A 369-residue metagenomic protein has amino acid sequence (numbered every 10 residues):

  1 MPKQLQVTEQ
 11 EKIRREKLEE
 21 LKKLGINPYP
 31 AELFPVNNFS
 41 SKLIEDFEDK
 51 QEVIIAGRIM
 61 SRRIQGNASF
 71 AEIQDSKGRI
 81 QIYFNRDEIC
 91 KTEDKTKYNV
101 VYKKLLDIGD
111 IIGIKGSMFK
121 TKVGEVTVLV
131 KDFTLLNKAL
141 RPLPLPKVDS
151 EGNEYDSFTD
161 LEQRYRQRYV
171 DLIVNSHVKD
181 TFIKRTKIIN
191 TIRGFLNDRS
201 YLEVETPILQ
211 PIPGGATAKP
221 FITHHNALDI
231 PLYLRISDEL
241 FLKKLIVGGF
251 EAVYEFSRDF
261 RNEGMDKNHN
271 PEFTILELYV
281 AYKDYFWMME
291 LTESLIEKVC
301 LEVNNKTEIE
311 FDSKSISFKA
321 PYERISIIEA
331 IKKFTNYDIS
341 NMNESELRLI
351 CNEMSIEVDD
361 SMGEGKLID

Functional and structural regions predicted by a protein language model:
M1-D369: Class II aminoacyl-tRNA synthetase catalytic cores and aaRS-like
